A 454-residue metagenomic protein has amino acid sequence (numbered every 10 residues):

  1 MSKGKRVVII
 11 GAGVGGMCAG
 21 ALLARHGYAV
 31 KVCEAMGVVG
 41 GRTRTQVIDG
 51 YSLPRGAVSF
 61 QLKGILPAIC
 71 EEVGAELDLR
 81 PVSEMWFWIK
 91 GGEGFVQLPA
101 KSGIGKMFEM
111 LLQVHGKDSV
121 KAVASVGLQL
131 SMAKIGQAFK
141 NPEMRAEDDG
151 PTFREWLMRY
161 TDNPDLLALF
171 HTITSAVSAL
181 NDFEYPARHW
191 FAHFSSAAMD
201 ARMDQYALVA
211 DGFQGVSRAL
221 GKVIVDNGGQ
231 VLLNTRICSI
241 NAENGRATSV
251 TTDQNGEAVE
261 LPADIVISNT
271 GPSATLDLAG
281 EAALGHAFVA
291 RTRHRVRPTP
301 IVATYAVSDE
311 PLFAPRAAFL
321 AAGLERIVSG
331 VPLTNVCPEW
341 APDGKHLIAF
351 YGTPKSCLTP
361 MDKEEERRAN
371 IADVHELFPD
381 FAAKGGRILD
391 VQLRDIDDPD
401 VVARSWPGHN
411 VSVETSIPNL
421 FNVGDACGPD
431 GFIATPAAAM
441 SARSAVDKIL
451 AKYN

Functional and structural regions predicted by a protein language model:
K5-V32: N-terminal Rossmann-like FAD-binding beta1-loop-alpha1 element of flavoenzymes
R25-Q46: Glycine-rich FAD pyrophosphate-binding loop
Y51-V126, A133, P142: Dinucleotide-binding Rossmann-like beta1-alpha1 core, especially the glycine-rich loop that anchors the ADP
F108-A192: Rossmann-like flavin
A197-Q254: Helical element adjacent to the flavin cofactor pocket in flavoenzyme catalytic cores
G229, R236-A279, A306, H409-N454: C-terminal structured subdomain/cap of oxidoreductase catalytic cores
R236-K345, C357: Mid-domain catalytic core of redox enzymes that form a hydrophobic substrate pocket/lid adjacent to a catalytic redox
L333-N454: Conserved flavin/dinucleotide-binding core of flavoenzymes
